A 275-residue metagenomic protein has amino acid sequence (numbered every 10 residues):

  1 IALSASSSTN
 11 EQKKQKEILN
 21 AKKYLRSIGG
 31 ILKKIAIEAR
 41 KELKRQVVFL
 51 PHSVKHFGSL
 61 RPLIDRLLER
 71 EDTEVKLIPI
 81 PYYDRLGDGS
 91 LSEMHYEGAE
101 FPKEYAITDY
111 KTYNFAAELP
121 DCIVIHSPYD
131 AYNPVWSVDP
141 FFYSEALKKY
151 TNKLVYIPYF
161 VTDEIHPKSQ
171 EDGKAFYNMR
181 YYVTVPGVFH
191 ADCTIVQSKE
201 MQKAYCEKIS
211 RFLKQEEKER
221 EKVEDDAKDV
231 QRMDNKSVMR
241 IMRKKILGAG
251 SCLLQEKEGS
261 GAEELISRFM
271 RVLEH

Functional and structural regions predicted by a protein language model:
I1, E11-I18, L86, Y177 (+2 more regions): Short, structured coil/loop segments at alpha-helix boundaries
I1-H52, E69, I80-Y82, S90: Non-catalytic N-terminal targeting/anchoring module and adjacent flexible stem/linker that precedes the structured
I31, S59-P62, R268: Well-ordered alpha-helical segments embedded in enzymatic catalytic cores
A39-K44, K228, D234-R243, L247 (+1 more regions): Nucleotide-sugar donor-binding and catalytic loop/hinge architecture of NDP-sugar-dependent glycosyltransferases
R45-G248: Active-site and donor-binding regions of nucleotide-sugar-utilizing enzymes
